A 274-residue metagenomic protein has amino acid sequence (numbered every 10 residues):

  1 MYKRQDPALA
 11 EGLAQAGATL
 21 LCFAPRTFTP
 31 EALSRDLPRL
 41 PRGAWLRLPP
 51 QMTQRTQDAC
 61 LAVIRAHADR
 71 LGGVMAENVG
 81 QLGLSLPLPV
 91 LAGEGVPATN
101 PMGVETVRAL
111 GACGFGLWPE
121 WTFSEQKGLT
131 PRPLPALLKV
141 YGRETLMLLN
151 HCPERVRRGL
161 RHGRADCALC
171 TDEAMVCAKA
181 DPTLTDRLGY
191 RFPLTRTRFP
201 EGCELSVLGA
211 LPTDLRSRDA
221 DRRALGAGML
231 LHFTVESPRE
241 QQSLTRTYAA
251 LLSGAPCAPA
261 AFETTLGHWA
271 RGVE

Functional and structural regions predicted by a protein language model:
K3-T106, L110-E274: Active-site pocket-lining/capping segments in soluble small-molecule metabolic enzymes
